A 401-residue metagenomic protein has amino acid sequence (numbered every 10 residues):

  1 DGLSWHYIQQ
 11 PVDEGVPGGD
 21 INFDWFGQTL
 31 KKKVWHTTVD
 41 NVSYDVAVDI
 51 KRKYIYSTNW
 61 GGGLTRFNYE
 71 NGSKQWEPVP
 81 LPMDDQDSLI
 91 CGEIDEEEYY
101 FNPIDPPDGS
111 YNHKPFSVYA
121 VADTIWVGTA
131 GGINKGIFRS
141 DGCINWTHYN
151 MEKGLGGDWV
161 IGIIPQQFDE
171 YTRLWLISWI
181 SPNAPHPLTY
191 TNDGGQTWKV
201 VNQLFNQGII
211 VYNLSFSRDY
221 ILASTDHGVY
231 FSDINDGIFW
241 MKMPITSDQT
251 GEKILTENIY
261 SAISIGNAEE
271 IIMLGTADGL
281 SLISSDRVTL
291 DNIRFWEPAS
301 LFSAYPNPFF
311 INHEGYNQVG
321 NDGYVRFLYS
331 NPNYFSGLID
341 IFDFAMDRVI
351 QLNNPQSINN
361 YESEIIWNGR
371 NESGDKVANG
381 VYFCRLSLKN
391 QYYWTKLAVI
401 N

Functional and structural regions predicted by a protein language model:
D1, R66-F67, G136, S140 (+3 more regions): Conserved Ser/Thr-centered positions that define the repeating blades of beta-propeller domains
S4-T37, W76-G109, W146-G156, Q203-N206 (+3 more regions): Surface-exposed loop and turn segments in beta-propeller and other repeat-based domains that flank or scaffold
Y54-S57, T124-V127, N134, R173-L176 (+3 more regions): Conserved beta-propeller blade signature
G62-T65, G132-N134, W179-A184, G228-Y230 (+1 more regions): Short glycine/acidic-enriched loop and turn motifs that connect beta-strands
E257-F302: Blade-level signature of beta-propeller repeat domains, shared across WD40, Kelch, NHL, RCC1 and BNR/Asp-box propellers
E297-D340: Glycine-centered coil/turn sites that cap beta-strands in beta-rich domains
R348-V377, K389-Q391: Glycine-centered tight-turn motifs at strand-turn-strand junctions
V381-N401: C-terminal tail/sorting-segment detector
